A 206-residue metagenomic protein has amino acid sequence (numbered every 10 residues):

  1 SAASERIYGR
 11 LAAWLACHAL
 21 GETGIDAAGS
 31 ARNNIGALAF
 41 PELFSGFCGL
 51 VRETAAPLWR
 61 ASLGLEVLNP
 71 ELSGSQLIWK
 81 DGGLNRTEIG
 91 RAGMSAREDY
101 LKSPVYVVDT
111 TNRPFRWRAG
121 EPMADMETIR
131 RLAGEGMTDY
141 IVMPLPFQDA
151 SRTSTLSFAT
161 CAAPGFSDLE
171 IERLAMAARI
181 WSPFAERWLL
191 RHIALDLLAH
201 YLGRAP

Functional and structural regions predicted by a protein language model:
G9-A16, I25-A28, A37-R52, D125-I129 (+1 more regions): Short amphipathic alpha-helical segments
G21-I25, G36-L77: Helix-loop-beta substructure at the N-terminus of cytosolic sensory domains that couple signal/ligand detection
D81-T138: Regulatory sensory and allosteric helical modules in signal-transduction proteins and certain transcription factors
T138-F147: Short hydrophobic beta-strand micro-motif common in sensory/regulatory domains
V142, T153-L156: Short glycine-/small-residue motifs
D149-S151: Glycine-biased flexible loop/turn sites that connect beta-strands or occur in inter-domain linkers
A159-A175: Regulatory loop-to-helix N-cap segments in sensory/regulatory domains that couple ligand/signal detection
E172-P206: Regulatory cytosolic signal-relay segments
